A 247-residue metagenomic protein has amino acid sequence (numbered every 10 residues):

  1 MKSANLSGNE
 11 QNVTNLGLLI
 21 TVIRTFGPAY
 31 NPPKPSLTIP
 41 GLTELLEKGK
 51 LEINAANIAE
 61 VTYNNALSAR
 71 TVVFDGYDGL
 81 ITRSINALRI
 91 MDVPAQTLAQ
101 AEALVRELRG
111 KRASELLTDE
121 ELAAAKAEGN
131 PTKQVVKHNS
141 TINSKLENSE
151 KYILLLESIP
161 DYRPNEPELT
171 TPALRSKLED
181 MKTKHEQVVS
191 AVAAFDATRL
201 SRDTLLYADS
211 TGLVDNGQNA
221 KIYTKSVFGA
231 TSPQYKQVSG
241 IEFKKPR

Functional and structural regions predicted by a protein language model:
M1-R247: Basic/polar low-complexity intrinsically disordered segments
